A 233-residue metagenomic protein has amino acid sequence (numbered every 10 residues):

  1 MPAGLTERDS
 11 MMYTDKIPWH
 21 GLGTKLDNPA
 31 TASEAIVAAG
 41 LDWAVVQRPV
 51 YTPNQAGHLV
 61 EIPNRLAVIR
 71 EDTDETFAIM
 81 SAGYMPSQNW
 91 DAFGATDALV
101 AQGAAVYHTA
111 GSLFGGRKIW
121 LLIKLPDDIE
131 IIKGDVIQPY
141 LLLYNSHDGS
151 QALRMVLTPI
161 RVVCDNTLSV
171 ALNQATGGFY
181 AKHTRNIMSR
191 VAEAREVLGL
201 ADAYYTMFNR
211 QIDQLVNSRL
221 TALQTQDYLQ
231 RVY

Functional and structural regions predicted by a protein language model:
M1-A95: Feature for intrinsically disordered/low-complexity regulatory segments and propeptides
D91-Y233: Intrinsic disorder/low-complexity polar-acidic segments
